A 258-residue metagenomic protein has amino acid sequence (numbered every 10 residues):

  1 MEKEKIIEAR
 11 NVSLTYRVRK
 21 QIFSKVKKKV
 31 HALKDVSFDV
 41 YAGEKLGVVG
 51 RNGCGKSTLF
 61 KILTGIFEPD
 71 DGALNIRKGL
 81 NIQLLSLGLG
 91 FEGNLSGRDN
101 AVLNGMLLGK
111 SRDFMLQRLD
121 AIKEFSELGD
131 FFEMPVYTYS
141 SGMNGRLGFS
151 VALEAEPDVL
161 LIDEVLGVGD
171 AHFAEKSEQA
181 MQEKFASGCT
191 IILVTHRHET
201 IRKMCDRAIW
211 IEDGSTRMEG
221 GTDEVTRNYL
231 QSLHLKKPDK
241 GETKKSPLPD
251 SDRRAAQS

Functional and structural regions predicted by a protein language model:
I7, H31-L33: Conserved structural motif at the start of ABC-family nucleotide-binding domains
L14, D35-V40: Conserved A-loop
K27-K29, L80, S86-L147, V151-V159 (+2 more regions): ABC-family P-loop ATPase nucleotide-binding domains
K45, R51, S57-L107: ABC ATPase nucleotide-binding domain signature region
A174-S187: Helical segment within the ABC ATPase nucleotide-binding domain
T195-H196: H-loop/switch region of ABC-family ATPase nucleotide-binding domains
I201-K203: A short, surface-exposed alpha-helical micro-motif characterized by mixed small hydrophobic and charged/polar residues
S215-P238: Conserved beta-strand-loop-alpha-helix hinge in the C-terminal portion of ABC ATPase nucleotide-binding domains
